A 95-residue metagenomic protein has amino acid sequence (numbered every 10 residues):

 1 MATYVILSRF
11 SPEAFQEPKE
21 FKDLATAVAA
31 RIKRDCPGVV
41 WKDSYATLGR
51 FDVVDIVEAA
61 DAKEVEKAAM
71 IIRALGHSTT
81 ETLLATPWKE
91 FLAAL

Functional and structural regions predicted by a protein language model:
M1-P37, T47-F51, A85-L95: Short S/T/G/P-rich N-terminal loop/turn motif that feeds into the first structured element of a domain
V5-R9, Y45-A68: Short, well-ordered beta-strand segments in beta-rich or mixed alpha/beta enzyme and ligand-binding folds
G38-S44, T80-E81: A short linear hydrophobic-aromatic micro-motif
A59-T86: An amphipathic, aromatic/His-enriched active-site/gating alpha helix that lines ligand/cofactor pockets
